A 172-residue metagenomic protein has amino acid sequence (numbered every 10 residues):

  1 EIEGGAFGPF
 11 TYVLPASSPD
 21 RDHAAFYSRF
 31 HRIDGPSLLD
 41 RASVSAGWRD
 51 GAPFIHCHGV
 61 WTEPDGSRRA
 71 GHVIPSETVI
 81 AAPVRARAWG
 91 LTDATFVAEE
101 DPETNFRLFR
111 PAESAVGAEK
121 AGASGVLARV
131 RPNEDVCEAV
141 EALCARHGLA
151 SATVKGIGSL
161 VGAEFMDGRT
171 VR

Functional and structural regions predicted by a protein language model:
E1-A25, R29-I33, E134-V171: Short, well-structured hydrophobic secondary-structure segments
E1-I2, C57, A86, L127 (+1 more regions): Short, structured motif recognition centered on aromatic/hydrophobic residues
G4-A6, W61-D65, G90-T92: Beta-strand elements of well-folded, non-transmembrane domains
R32-V79, V84, R172: Long, charge-patterned amphipathic alpha-helical coiled-coil/hairpin "stalk" segments used as oligomerization
D34-R41, T92-E100, A163-M166: Low-complexity, flexible helical/coil segments
R68-S114, L160: Flexible glycine-rich active-site/ligand-binding loops centered on an Asp-His dyad
R110-H147, T153: Internal active-site segments that recognize and position negatively charged phosphoryl groups and nucleotide moieties
